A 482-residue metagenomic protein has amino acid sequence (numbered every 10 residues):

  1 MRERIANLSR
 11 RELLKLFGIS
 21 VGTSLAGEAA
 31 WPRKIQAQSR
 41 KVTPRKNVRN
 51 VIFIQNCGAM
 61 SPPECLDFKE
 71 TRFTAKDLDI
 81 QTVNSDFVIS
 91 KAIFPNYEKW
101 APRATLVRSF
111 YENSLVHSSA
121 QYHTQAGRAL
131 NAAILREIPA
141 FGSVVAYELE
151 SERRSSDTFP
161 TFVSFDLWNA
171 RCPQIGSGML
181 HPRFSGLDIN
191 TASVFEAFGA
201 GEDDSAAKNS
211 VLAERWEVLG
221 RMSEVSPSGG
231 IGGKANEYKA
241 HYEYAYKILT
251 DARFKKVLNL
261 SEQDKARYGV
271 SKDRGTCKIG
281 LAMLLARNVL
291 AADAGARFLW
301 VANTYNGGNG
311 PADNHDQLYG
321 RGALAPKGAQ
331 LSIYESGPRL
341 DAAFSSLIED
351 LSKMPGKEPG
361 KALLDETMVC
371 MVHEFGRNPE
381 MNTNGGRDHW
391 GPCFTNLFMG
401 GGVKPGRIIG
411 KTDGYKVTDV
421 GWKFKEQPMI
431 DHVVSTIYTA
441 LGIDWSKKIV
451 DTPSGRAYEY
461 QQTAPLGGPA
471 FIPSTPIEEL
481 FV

Functional and structural regions predicted by a protein language model:
M1-V482: Ligand-binding pockets and gating/stacking loops
